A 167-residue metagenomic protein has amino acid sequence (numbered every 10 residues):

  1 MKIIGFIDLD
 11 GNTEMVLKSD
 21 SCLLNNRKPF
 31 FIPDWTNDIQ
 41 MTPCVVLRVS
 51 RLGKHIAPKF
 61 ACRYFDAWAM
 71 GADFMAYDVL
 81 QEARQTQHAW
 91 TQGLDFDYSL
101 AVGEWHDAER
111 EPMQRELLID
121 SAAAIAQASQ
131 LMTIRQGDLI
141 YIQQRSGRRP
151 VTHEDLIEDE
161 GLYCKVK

Functional and structural regions predicted by a protein language model:
M1-Q85, A89-Q92, D155, D159 (+1 more regions): Extended, compositionally biased flexible segments
T13-E14, A69, M75-K167: Catalytic-pocket segment enriched in acidic/His residues
